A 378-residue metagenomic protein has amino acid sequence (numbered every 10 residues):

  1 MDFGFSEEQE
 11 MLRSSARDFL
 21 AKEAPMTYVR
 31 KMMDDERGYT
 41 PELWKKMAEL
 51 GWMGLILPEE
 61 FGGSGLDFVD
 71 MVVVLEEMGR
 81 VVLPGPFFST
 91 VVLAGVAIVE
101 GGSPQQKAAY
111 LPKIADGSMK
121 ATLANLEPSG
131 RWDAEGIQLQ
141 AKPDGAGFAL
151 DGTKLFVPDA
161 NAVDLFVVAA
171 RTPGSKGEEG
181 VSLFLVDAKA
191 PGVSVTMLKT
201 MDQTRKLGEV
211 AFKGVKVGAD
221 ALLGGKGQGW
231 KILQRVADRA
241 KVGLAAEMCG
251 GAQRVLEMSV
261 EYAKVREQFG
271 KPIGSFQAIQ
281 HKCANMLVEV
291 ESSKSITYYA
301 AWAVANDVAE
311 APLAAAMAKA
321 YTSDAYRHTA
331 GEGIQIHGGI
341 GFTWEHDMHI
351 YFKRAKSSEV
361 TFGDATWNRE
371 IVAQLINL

Functional and structural regions predicted by a protein language model:
M1-P86, G101-Q106, K113-S118, P143-A149 (+1 more regions): Alpha-helical interface subdomain recognition
G65-V74, D133-I137, V186-D187, K216-V217 (+1 more regions): Structural signature of FAD isoalloxazine-binding scaffolds in flavoprotein oxidoreductases
F87, S129-W132, F156-D159, S175 (+1 more regions): Short Gly/Pro-enriched turn/cap motifs at secondary-structure boundaries
V99-G102, K142, V168-T172, L185-D187 (+2 more regions): Short beta-strand-to-turn element immediately C-terminal to the catalytic PLP-Schiff-base lysine in fold type I
G117-P128: A short, Trp-centered hydrophobic/proline-enriched beta-strand micro-motif
G136-Q138, D187-G218: Flexible, small-/acidic-enriched active-site or ligand-binding loops
D151-S194: A short core secondary-structure module
G208-V236: A short, charged helix-loop
